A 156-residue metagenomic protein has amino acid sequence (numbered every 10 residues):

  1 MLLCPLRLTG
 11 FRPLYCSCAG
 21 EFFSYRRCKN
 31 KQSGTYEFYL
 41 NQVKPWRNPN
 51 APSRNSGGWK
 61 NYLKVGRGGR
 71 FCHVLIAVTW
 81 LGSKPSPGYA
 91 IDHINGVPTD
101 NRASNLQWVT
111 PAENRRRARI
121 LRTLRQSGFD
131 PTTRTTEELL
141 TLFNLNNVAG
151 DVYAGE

Functional and structural regions predicted by a protein language model:
M1-A90, V97-G155: Conserved recognition-core residues within compact binding domains
